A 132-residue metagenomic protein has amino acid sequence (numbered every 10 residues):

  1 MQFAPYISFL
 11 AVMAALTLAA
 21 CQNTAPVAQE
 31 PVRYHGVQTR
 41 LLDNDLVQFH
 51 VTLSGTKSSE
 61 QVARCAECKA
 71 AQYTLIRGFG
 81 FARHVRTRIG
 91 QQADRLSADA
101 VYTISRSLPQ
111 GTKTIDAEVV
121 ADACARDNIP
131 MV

Functional and structural regions predicted by a protein language model:
M1-L10: Bacterial N-terminal signal peptides that target proteins for export
Y6, C21-Q22: Long, acidic, intrinsically disordered low-complexity segments
M13: Flanking scaffold residues of small Cys/His-coordinated metal-binding clusters
L16-A20: C-terminal motif of bacterial Sec signal peptides marking the signal peptidase cleavage site
Q22-V132: Secreted/extracellular ectodomain signature
